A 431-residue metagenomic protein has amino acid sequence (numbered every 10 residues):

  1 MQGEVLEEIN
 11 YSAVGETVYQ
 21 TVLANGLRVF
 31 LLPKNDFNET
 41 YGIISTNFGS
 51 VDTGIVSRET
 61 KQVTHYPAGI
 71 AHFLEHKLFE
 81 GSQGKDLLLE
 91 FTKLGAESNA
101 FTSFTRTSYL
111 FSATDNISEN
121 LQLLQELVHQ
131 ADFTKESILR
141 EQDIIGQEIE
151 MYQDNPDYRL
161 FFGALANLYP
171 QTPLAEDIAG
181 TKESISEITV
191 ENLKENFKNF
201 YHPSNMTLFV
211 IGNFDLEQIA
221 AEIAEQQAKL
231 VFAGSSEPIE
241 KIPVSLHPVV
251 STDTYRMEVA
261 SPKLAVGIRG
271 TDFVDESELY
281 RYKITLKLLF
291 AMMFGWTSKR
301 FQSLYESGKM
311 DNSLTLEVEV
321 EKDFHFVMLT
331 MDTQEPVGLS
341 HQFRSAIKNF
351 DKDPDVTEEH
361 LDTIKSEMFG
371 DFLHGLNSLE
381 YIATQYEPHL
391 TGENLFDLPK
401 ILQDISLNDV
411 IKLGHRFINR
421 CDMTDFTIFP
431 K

Functional and structural regions predicted by a protein language model:
M1-D86, K194-S303, L413, T424-K431: His/Glu-rich zincin catalytic helix
M1-Q2, V22, D86-P238, D275 (+4 more regions): Charge-rich, well-structured scaffold segments of protease-associated domains
